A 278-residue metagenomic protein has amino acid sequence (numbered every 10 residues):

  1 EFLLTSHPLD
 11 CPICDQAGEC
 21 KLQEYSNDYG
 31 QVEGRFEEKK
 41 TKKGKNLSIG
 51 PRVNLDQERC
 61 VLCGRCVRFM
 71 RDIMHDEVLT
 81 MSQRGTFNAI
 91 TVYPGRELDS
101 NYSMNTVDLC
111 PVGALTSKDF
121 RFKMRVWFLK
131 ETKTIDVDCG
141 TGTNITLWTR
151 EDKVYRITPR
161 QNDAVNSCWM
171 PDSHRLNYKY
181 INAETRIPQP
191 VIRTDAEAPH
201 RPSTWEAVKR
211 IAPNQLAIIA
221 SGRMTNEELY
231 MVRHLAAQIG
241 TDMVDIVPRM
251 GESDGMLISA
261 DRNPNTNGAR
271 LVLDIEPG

Functional and structural regions predicted by a protein language model:
E1-I135, T141-I145, K153: Fe-S ferredoxin-like electron-transfer domains and their immediately adjacent linker/connector regions across
L4-P8, D56, C63, R68 (+4 more regions): Catalytic alpha/large subunits of respiratory electron-transfer oxidoreductases, centered on bis-MGD molybdoenzymes
